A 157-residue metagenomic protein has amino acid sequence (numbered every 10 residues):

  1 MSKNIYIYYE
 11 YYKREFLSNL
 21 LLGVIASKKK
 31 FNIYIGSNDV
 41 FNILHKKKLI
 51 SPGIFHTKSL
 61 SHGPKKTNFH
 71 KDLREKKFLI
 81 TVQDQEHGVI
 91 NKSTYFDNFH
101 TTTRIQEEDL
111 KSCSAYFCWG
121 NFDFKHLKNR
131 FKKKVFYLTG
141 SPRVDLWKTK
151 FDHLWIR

Functional and structural regions predicted by a protein language model:
K3-I156: Active-site and donor-binding regions of nucleotide-sugar-utilizing enzymes
